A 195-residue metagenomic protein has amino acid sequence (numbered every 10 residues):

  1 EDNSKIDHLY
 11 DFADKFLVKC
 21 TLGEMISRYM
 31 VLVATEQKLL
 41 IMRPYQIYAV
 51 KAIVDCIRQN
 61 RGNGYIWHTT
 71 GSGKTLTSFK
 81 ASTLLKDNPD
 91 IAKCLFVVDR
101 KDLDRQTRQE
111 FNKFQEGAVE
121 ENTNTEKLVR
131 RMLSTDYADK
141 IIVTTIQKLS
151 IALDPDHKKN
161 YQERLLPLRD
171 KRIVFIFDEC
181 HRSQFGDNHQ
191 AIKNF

Functional and structural regions predicted by a protein language model:
E1-K93, D102-A118, Y137-I141, Q147 (+1 more regions): ATP-dependent helicase/translocase motor core
T69-T70, H181-S183, F195: Conserved helicase ATPase motor motifs in RecA-like P-loop NTPase domains
A81-T83, E110-Q115, D156-N160, D187-K193: Short secondary-structure boundary/capping segments
F96-V97, F175: Structural beta-sheet core signal
K101, N122-R131, I146-I151: Conserved helicase motor
V119-E126, P155-N160: Short gly/ser/thr-rich secondary-structure transition/capping motifs
E126-I142, P167: Conserved motor-coupling elements within RecA-like helicase/translocase cores
I141-F177, R182-A191: Conserved RecA-like ASCE ATPase "motif II neighborhood" in helicase/translocase motors
